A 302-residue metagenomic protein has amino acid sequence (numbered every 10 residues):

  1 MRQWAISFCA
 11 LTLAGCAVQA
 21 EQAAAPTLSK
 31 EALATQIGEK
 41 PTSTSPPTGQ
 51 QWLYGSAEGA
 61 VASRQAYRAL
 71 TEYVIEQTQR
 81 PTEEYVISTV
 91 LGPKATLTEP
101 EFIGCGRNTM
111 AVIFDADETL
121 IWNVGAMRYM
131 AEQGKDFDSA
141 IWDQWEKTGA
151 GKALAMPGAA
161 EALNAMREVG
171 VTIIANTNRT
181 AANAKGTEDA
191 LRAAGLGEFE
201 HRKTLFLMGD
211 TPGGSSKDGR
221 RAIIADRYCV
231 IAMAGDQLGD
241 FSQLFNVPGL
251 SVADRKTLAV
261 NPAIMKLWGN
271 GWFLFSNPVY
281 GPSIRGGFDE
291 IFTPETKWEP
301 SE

Functional and structural regions predicted by a protein language model:
M1-Q3: Positively charged n-region of N-terminal signal peptides that target proteins for export
I6-G15: Bacterial N-terminal signal peptides
C16-F114, G287-E302: Non-catalytic pre-domain segments flanking phosphatase-related domains
E21-A24, R68, T180, A184-E302: C-terminal cap/substrate-recognition subdomain and adjoining C-terminal extension of metal-dependent phosphatase-like
I75, Q79, A126, N164-T172 (+3 more regions): Sec-exported extracytoplasmic/periplasmic mature domains
R128-T148, S251-R255: A solvent-exposed, charged loop/short amphipathic helix patch at secondary-structure junctions
E146-I174, A181-A182: Short, acidic loop-to-helix structural element flanking the phosphoryl-transfer center in phosphate-processing enzymes
